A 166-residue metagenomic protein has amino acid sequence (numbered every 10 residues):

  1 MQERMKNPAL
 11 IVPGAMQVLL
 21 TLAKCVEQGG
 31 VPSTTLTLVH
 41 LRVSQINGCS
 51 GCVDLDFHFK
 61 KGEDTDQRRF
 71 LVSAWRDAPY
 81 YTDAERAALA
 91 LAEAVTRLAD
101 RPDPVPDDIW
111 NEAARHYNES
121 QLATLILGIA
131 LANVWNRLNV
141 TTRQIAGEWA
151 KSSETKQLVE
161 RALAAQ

Functional and structural regions predicted by a protein language model:
M1-Q166: Hydrophobic alpha-helical segments
